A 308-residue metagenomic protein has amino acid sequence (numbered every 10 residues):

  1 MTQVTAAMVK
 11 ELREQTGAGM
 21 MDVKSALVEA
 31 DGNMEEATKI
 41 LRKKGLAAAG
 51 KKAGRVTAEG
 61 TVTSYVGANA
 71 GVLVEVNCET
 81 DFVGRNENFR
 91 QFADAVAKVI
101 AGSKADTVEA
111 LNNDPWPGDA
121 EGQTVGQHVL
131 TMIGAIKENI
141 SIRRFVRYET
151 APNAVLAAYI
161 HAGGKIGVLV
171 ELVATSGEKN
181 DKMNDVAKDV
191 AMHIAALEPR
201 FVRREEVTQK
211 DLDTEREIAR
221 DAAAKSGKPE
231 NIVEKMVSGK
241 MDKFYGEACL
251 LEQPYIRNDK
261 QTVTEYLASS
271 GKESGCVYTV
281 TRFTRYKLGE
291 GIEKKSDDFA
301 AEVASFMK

Functional and structural regions predicted by a protein language model:
T2-K308: N-terminal assembly/interaction segments in proteins that build large macromolecular machines
